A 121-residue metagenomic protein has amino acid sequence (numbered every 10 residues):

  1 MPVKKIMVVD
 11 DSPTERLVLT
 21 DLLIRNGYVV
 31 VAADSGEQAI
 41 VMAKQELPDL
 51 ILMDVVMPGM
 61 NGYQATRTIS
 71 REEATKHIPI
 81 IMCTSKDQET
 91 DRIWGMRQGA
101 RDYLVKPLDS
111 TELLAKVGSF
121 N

Functional and structural regions predicted by a protein language model:
L17-R25: Charged docking surfaces used in two-component/phosphorelay signaling
G27-D34, M42: Short hydrophobic/Thr-rich beta-strand motif most characteristic of the beta2 strand and flanking loop of CheY-like
E46-L52: Active-site beta3 strand of CheY-like receiver
M57: Receiver (REC) domain active-site loop signature in two-component systems and cognate sites in sensor histidine kinases
R101: Short, glycine/charged-rich "phosphate-handling" switch motifs in NTP-dependent and phosphotransfer domains
L108-V117: C-terminal output helix
